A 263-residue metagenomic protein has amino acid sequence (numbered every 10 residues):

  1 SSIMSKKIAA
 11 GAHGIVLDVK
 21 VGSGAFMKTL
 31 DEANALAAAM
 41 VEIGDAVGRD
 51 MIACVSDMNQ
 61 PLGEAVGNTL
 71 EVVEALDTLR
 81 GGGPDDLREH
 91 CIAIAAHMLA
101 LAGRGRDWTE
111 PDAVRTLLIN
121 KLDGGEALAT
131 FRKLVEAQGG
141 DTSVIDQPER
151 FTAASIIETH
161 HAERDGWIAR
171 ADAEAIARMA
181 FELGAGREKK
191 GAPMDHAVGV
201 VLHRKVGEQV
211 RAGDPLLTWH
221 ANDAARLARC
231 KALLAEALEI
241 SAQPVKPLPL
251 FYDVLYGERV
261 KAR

Functional and structural regions predicted by a protein language model:
S2-R263: Well-ordered secondary-structure scaffolds
